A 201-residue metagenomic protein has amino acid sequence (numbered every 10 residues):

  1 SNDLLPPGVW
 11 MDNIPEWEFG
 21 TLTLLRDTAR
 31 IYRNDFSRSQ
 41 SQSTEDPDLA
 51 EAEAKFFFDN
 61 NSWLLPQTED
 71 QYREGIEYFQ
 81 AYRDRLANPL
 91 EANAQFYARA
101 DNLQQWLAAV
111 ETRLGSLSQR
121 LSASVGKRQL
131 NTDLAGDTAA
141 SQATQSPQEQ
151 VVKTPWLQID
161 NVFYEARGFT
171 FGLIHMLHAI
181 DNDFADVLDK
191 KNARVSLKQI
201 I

Functional and structural regions predicted by a protein language model:
S1-Q71: N-terminal Sec/ER secretory leader and immediately downstream segment of secreted/extracellular precursors
L49-E51, L197-I200: Short secondary-structure subsegments characteristic of cysteine-rich extracellular domains
Y72-Q199: Extended amphipathic alpha-helical interaction segments
